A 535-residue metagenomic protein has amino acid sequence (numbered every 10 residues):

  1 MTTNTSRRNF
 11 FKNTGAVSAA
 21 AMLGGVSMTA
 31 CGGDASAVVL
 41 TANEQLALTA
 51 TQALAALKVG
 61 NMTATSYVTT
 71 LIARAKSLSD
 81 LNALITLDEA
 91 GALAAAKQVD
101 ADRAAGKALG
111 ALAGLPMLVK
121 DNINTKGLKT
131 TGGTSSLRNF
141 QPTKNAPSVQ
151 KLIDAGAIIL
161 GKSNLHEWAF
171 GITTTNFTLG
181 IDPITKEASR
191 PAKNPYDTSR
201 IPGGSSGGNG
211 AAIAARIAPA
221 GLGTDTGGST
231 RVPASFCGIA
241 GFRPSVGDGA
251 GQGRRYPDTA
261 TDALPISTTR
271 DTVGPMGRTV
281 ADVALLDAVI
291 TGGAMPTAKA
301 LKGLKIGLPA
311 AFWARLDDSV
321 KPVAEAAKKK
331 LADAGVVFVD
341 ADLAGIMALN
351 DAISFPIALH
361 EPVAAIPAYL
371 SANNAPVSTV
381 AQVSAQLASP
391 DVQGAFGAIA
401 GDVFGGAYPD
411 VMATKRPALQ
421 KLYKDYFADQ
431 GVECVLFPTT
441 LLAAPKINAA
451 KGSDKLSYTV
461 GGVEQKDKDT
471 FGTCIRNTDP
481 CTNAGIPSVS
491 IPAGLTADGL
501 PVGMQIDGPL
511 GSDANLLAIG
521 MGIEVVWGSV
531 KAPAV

Functional and structural regions predicted by a protein language model:
T2-V26, A30-A94, K329, D333-G335 (+1 more regions): An N-terminal boundary/leader segment
G60, G114, D154, A218 (+2 more regions): Glycine-rich, small-residue loops and helix-cap segments that act as flexible hinges at active-site edges
V68-T69, K97, D318-A344, A365-A385 (+1 more regions): Acyltransferase
L71, A92, K120, L152 (+3 more regions): Conserved hydrophobic/aromatic pocket- or pore-lining residues that grip, position, or stack substrates in active sites
S77, D154, I158, A215-A314 (+4 more regions): Structural helix-boundary/capping segments
V99-L115, T297-G307: Immediate post-signal peptide segment of exported/extracytoplasmic ligand-binding proteins
L112-G132, G303-K305, H360-K424, L442 (+3 more regions): Short helix-loop capping/hinge segments that flank enzyme active sites or metal/cofactor-binding pockets
L112-V273, P309-A311, F437-K466: Short glycine/serine-rich loop/turn segments
